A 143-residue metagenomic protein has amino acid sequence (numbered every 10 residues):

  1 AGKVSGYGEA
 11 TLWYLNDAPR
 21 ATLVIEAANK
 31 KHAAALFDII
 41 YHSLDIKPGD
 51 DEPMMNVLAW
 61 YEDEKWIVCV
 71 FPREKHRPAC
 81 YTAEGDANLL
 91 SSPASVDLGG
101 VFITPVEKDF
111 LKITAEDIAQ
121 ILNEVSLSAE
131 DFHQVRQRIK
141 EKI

Functional and structural regions predicted by a protein language model:
A1-I143: HIT superfamily nucleotide-processing domains
